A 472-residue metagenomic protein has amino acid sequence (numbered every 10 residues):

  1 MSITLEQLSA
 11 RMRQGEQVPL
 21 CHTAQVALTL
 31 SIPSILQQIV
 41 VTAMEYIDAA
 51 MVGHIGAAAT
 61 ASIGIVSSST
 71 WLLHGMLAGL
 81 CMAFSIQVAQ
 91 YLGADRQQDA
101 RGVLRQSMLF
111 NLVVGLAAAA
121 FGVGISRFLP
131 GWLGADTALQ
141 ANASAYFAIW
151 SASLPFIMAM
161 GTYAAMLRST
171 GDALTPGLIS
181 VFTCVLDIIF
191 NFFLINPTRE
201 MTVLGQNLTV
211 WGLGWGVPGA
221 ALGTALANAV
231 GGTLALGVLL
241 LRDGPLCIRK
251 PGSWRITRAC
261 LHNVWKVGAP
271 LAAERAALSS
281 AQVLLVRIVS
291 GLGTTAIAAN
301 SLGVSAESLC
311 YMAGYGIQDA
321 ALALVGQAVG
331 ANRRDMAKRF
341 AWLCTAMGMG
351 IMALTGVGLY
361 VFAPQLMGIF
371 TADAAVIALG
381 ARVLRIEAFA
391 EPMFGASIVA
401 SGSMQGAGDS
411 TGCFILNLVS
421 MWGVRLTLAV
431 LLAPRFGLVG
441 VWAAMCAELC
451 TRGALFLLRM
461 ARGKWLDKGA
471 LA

Functional and structural regions predicted by a protein language model:
M1-S34, V88-P155, L186, T202-A269 (+2 more regions): Short alpha-helical transmembrane segments in multi-pass integral membrane proteins
V18-A50, H54-I55, S68-Q87, L112-A119 (+5 more regions): N-terminal transmembrane alpha-helices
T29-D48, I149, M160, A227-G231 (+4 more regions): Transmembrane helical elements of multi-pass membrane transporters/channels
Q38-I39, G75, G115, A119 (+12 more regions): Residue-level hotspots within the lipid-embedded alpha helices of multi-pass solute transporters
I39-A61, P130-T137, F193-T198, N207 (+6 more regions): Helix-terminus/linker motif at the lipid-water interface of multi-pass membrane proteins
Y46-A50, F128, T162-M166, I188-F193 (+8 more regions): Alpha-helical transmembrane segments of multipass membrane proteins
M51-W71, T137-A145, V217-L222, C260-V267 (+4 more regions): Interfacial/gating helices of multi-pass transporter permease domains
T60-A120, I157-P176, V286, A299-A363 (+1 more regions): Small-residue-rich hydrophobic transmembrane alpha-helices
